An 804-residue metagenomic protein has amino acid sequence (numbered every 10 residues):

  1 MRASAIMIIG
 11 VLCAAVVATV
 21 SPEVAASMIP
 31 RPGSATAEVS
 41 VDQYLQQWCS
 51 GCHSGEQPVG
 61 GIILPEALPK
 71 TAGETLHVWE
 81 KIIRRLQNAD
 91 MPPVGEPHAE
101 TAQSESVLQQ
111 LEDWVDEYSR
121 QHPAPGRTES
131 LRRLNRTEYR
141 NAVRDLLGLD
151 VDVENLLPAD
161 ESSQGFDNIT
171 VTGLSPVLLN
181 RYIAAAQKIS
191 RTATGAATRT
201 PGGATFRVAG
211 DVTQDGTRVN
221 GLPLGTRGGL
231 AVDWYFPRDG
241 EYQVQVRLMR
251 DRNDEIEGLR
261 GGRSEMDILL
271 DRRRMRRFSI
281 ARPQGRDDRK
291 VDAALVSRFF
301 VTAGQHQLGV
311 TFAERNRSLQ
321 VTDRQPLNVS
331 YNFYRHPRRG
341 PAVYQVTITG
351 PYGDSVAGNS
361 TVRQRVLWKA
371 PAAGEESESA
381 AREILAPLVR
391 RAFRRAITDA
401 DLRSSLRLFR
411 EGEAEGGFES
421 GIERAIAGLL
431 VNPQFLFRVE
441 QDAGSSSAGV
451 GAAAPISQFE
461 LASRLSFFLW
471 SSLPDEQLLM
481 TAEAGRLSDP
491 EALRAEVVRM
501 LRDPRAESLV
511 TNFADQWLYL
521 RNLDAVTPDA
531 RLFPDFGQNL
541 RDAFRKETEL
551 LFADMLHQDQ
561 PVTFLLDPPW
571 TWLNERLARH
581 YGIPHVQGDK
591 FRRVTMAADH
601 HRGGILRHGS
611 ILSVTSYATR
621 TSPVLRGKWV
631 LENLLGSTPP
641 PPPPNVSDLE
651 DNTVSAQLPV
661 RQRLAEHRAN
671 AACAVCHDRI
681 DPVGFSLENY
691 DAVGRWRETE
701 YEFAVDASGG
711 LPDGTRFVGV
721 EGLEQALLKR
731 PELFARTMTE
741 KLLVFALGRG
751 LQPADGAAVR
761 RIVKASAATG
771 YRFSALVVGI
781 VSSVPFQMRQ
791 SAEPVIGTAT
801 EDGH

Functional and structural regions predicted by a protein language model:
M1-A5: Positively charged n-region of N-terminal signal peptides that target proteins for export
M7-T19: Bacterial N-terminal signal peptides
P22-I62, E74-D90, V94-H804: Low-complexity, glycine/serine/threonine/alanine-rich intrinsically disordered linker and propeptide segments
A67-P69, G444-S445: Short, conserved catalytic-motif segment at the N-terminal edge
